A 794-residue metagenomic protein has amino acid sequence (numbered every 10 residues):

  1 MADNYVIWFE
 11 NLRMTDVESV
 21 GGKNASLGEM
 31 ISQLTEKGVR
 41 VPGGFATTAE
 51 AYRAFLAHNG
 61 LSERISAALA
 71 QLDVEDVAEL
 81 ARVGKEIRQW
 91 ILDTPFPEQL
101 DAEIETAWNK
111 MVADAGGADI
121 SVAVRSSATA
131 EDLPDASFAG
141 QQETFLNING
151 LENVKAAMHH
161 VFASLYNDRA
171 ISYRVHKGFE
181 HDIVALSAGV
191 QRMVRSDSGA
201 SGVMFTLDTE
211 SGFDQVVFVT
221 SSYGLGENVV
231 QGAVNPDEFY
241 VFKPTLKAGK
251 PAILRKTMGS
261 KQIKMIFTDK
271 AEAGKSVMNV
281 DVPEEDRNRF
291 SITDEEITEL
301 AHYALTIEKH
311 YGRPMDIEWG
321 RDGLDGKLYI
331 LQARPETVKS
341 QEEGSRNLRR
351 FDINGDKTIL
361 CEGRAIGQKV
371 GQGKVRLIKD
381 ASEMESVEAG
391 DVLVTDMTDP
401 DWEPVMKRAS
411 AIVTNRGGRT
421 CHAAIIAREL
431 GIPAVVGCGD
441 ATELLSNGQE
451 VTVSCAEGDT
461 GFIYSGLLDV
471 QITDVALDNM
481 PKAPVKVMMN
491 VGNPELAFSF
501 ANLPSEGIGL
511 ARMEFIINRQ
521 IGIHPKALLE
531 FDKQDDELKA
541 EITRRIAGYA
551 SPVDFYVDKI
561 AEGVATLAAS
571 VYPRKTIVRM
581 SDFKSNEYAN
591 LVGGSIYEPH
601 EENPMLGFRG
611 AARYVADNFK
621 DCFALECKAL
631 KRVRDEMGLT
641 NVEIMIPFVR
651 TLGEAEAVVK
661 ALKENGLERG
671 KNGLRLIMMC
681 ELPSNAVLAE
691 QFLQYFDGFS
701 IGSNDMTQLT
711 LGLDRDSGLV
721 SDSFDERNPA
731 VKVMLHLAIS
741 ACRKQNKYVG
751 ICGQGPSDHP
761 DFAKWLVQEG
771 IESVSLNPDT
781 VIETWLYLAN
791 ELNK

Functional and structural regions predicted by a protein language model:
M1-G189, E284-E295, Y303, E308 (+10 more regions): N-terminal beta-alpha lobe that positions the nucleotide/phosphoryl donor in ATP/NTP-coupled carboxylate activation
M30-L34, D208-S211, R408, A424-I432 (+3 more regions): Alpha-helix C-terminal capping segments
S62, V338-E343, L360-V392, D396-A511 (+1 more regions): Acidic, glycine-rich flexible loop/linker segments
D119-A123, A128-F138, Q142-F145, N153 (+4 more regions): Conserved alpha/beta-domain cores
A139-S172, S196-A271, L331-R364, R408-N415 (+5 more regions): Extended active-site and interfacial segments that coordinate phosphate-rich ligands in large catalytic machineries
G140, G312-T337: Conserved metal-phosphate-binding beta-hairpin within the catalytic cores of diverse ATP-dependent phosphoryl-transfer
V216-D316, R321-D322, R364-Q372, A389 (+6 more regions): Conserved catalytic alpha/beta cores of large enzymes that bind or transform nucleotide phosphates and polynucleotides
